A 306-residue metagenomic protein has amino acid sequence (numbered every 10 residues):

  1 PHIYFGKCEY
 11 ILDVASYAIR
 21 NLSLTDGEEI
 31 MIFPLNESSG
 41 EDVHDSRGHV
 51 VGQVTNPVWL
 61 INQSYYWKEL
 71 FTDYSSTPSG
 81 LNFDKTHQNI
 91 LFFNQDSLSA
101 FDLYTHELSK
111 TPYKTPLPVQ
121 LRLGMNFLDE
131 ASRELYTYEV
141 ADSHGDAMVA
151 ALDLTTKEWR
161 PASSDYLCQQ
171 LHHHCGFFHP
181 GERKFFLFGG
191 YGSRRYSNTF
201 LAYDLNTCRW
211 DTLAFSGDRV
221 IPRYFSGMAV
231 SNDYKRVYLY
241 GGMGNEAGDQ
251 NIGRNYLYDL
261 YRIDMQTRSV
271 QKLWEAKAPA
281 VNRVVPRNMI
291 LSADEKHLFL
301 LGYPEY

Functional and structural regions predicted by a protein language model:
H2-N21: Extracellular glycan-interaction patches encoded by glycine-rich segments
L24-L70: Extracytoplasmic low-complexity segments
I61-L108, W159: An edge-strand/N-cap motif at the start of beta-rich repeat modules
F71-L91, P116-Y138, V149, S163-S193 (+5 more regions): Conserved short beta-strand element of beta-propeller blades
Q88-T115, E139-L154: Beta-propeller domains
S97-S99, V140-G145, Y191-R195, G244-G248 (+1 more regions): Short glycine/acidic-enriched loop and turn motifs that connect beta-strands
T111, K157-D165, N206-R219, Q266-P279: Blade-edge beta-strand/turn elements of extracellular beta-propeller and related beta-sheet repeat scaffolds
A147-T156, N198-R209, I252-S269, Y306: Beta-propeller blade signature
